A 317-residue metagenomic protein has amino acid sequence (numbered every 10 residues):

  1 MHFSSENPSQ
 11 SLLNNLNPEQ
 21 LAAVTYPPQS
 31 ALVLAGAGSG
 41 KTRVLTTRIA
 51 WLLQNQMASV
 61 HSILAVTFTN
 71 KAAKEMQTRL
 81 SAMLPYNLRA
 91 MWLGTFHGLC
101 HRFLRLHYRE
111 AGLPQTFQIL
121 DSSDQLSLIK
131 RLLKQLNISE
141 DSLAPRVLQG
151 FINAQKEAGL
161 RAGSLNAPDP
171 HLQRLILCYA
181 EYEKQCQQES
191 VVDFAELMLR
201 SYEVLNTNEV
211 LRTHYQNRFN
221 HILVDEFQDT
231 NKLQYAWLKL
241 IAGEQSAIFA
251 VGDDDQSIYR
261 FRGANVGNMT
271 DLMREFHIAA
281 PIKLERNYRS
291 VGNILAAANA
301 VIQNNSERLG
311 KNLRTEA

Functional and structural regions predicted by a protein language model:
M1-Q115, I119, N206, T213 (+2 more regions): P-loop NTPase Walker
N14-T25, Q29-V33, V44, L64-A65 (+5 more regions): Conserved helicase NTPase motor core
V33, A37-L45, H277-P281, E285-A317: Helicase P-loop NTPase motor core
H61, K74, T78, A82 (+10 more regions): Solvent-exposed alpha-helical segments within well-ordered globular domains of core cellular machineries
A72-Q77, C100-F103, L160, S257-R260 (+3 more regions): Switch/connector loops and helix/strand junctions flanking conserved nucleotide-binding motifs in nucleotide-processing
L80, L84, H107, L133-E140 (+5 more regions): Conserved NTP-handling cores and scaffolds of large molecular machines
M83-Y86, D271-H277, R314-A317: Short, conserved catalytic or adaptor-binding loops enriched in Gly and charged residues
L88-M91, Y108-E196, F219, P281-K283 (+3 more regions): ATP-hydrolysis module of ASCE/P-loop NTPase motor domains, specifically the Walker B Asp-Glu catalytic pair
